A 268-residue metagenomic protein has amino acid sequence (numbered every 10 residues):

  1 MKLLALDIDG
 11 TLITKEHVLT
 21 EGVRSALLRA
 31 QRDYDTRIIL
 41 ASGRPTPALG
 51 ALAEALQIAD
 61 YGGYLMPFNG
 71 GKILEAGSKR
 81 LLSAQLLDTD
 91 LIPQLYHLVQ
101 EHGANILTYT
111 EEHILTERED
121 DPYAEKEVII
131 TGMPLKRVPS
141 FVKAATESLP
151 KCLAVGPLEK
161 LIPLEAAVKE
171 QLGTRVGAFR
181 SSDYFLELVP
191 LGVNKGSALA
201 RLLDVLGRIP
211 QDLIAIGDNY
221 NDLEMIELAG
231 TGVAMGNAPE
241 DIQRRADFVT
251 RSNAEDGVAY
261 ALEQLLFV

Functional and structural regions predicted by a protein language model:
M1-L3, T20, E187-V268: Mg2+-dependent phosphoryl-transfer enzymes with acidic/Ser/Thr/Gly-rich catalytic loops
K2-H17: Asp-based phosphoryl-transfer active-site loop
E21-Y123: Active-site phosphate-binding/coordination module
V23, L49-A53, L164, V168 (+3 more regions): Hydrophobic packing residues within well-ordered alpha-helices of enzyme cores
D35-I39, G63, K151, Q211-L213 (+1 more regions): Short active-site oxyanion
T46-G50, L161, D222: Short, well-ordered alpha-helical microsegments
L56, Y61, N69, L172-T174 (+2 more regions): Short, structured coil segments at secondary-structure junctions
L98, H102-I216, N237: Conserved acidic, metal-coordinating active-site core of Asp-based, Mg2+-dependent phosphoryl-transfer enzymes
